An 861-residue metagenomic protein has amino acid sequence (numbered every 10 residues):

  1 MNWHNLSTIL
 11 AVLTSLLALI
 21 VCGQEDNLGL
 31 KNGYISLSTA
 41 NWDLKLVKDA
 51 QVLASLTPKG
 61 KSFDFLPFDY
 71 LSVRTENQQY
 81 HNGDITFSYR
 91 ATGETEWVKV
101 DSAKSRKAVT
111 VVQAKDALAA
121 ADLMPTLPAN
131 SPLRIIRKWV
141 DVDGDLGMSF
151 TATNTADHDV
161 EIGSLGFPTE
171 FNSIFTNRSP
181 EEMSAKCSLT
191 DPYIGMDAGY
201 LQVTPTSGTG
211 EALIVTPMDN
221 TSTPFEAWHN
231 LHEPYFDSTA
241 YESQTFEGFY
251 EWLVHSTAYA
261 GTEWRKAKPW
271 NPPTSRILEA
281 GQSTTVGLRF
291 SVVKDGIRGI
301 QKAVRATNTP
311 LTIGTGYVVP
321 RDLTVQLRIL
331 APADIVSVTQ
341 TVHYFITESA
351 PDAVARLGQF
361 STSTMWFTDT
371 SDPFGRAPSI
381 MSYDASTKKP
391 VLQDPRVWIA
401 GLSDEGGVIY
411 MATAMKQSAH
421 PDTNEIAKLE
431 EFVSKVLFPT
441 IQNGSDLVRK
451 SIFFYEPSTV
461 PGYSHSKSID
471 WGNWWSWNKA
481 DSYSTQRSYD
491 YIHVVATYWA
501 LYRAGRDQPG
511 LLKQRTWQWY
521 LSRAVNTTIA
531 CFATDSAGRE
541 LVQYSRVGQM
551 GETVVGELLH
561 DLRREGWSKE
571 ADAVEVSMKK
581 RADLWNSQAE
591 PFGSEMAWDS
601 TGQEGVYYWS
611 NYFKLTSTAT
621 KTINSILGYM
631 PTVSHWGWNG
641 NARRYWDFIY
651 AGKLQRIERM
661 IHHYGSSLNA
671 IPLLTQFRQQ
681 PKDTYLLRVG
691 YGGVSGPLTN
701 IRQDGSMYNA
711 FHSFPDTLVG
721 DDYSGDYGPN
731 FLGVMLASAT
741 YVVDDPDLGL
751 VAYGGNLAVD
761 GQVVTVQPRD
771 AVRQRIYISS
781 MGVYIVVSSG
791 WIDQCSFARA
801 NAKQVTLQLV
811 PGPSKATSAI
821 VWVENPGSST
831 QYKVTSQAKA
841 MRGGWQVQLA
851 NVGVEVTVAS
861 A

Functional and structural regions predicted by a protein language model:
M1-L13: Classical eukaryotic N-terminal signal peptides for Sec-dependent ER targeting/secretion, especially the positively
L13-E25: N-terminal signal peptide
Q24-L127, I136, N177, E181-H255: Acidic-aromatic substrate-binding/catalytic surfaces of carbohydrate-active enzymes
N41, F87, R276-K294, G853-T857: Short Pro-Gly-centered flexible turn/kink motifs
D122-T176: Acidic, contiguous internal or C-terminal segments within carbohydrate-active enzymes that form a structured patch used
I297-V325, A333-D334, Y344, D572 (+2 more regions): Terminal, non-catalytic domain-edge segments
A333-M365, S371: Extended acidic/polar, glycine-enriched regions that form or flank non-catalytic beta-rich accessory modules
T364-L674: Catalytic cores of extracellular degradative/oxidative enzymes
